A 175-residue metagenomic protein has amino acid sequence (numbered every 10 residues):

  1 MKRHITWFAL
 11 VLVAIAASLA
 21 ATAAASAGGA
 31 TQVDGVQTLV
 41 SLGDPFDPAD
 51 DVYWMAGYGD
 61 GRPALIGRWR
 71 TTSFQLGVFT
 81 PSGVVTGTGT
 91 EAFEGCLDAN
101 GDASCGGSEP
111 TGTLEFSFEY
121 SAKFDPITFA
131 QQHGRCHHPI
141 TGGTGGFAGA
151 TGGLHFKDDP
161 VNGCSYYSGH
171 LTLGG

Functional and structural regions predicted by a protein language model:
M1-A9: Bacterial N-terminal signal peptides that target proteins for export
A9-A20: Bacterial N-terminal signal peptides
S26-G175: Beta-strand-enriched cores of mature, soluble protein domains
